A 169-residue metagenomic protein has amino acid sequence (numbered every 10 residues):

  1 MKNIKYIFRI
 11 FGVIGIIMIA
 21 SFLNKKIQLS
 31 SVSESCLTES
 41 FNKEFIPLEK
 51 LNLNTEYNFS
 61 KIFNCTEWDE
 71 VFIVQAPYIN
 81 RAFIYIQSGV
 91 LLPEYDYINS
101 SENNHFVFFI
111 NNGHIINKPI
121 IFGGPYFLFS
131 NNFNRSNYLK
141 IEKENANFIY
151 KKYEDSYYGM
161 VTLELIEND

Functional and structural regions predicted by a protein language model:
M1-K5: Positively charged n-region of N-terminal signal peptides that target proteins for export
F8-R9, I14-S88: N-terminal export/targeting and maturation segments
R9, V107-I110, I149: Compositionally biased, low-structure terminal segments
G15-M18, L92, Y126-F127, T162: Polar low-complexity intrinsically disordered regions enriched in Ser/Thr and small residues
E56-Y126: Mature extracytoplasmic domains of secretory-pathway proteins
L128-D169: C-terminal partner/receptor-binding element of secreted or periplasmic proteins
